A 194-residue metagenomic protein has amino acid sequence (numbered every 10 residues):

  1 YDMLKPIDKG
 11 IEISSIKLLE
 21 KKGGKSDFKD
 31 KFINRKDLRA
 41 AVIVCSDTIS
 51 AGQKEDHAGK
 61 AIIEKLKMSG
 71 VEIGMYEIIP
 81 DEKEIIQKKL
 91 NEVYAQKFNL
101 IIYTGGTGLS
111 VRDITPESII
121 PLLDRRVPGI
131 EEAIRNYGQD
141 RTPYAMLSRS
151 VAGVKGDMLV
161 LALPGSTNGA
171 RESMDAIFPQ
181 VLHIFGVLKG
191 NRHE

Functional and structural regions predicted by a protein language model:
Y1-L38, S148-E194: C-terminal binding/interaction regions
D2-K5, K9, F28-D81, I85: Glycine-rich phosphate/diphosphate-binding loop of Rossmann-like nucleotide-binding domains
A41-C45, L100-T107, V160-P164: Short glycine-rich or small-residue beta-strand-to-loop segments that form or flank ligand, phosphate, metal/Fe-S
K54-D56, D113-E117, M174-A176: Short amphipathic alpha-helical segments
A61, E117-R125, I177-H183: A glycine- and small-aliphatic-rich helix-loop capping segment at beta-alpha/alpha-beta transitions that lines
E64-L123: N-terminal small/polar loop signature for handling phosphorylated ligands or for N-terminal nucleophile
N99, Y144, M158: Conserved acidic residues
I120-M146, I184-H193: Short, acidic/small-residue loops that bind anionic groups at enzyme active sites
